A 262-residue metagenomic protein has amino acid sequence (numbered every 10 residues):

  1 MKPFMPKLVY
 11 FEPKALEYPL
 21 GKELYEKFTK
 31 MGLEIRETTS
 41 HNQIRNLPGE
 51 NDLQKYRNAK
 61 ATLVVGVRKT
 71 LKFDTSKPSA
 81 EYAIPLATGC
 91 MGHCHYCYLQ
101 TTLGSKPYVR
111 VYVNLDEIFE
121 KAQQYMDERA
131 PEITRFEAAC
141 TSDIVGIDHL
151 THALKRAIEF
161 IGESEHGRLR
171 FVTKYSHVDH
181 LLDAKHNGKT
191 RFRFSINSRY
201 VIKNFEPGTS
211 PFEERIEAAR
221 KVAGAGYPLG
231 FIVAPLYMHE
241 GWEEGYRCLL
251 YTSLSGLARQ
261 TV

Functional and structural regions predicted by a protein language model:
M1-A80: Flexible, acidic/Gly-rich N-terminal and inter-domain linker regions that tether and position cofactor-handling modules
P13-A15, L86-C90, C140-S142, T173-S176 (+2 more regions): Short, flexible loop/turn elements at secondary-structure junctions
K55, L63-A80, H95, L99-S195 (+1 more regions): Conserved Radical SAM active-site core
K77-G89: Immediate flanking context of iron-sulfur cluster ligation sites
V201, G208, A223-W242: Conserved strand-turn element in the central/C-terminal portion of the radical SAM core barrel that lines
T209-V222: Glycine-rich S-adenosyl-L-methionine
E244-L250: Catalytic cores of alpha/beta
Y251-A258: Conserved small/polar residues in nucleotide/adenosyl-binding loops
